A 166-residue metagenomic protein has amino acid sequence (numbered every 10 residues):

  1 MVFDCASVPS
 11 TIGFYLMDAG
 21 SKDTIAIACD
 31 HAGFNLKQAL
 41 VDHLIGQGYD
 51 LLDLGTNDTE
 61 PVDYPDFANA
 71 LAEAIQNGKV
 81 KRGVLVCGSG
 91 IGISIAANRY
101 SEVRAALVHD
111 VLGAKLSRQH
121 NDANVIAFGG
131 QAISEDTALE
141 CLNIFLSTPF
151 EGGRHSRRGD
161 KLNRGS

Functional and structural regions predicted by a protein language model:
M17-S21, I75-K79, R118-H120: Solvent-exposed alpha-helices and their adjacent loops that cap or buttress functional pockets in soluble metabolic
T24-I25, V80-G83, E102-R104: Short active-site oxyanion
A26-I45: Glycine-rich phosphate/diphosphate-binding loop of Rossmann-like nucleotide-binding domains
A28, A32, V111-S166: C-terminal binding/interaction regions
D50-P61: A short beta-strand-loop structural module common to alpha/beta enzyme folds
F67-L85, S89: Short, structured active-site "lid" loops
L85-V86, I91-A127, Q131: Mid-chain, well-packed structural core segment of small domains
